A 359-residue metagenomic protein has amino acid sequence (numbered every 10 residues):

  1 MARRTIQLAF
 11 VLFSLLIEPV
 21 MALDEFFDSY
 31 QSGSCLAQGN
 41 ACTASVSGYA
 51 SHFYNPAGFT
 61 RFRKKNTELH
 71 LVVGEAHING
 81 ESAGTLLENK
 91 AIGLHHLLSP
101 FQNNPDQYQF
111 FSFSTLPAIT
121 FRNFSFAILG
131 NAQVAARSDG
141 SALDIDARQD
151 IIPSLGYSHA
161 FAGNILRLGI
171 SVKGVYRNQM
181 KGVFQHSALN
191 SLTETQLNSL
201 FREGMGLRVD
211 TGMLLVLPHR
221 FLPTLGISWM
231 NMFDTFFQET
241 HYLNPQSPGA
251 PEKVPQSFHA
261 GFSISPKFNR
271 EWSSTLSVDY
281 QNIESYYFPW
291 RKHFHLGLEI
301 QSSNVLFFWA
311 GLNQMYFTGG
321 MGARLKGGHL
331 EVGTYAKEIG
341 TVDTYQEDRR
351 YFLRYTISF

Functional and structural regions predicted by a protein language model:
M1-Q31: Cleavable N-terminal export/targeting peptides
L23-F359: Subset of outer-membrane beta-barrel
